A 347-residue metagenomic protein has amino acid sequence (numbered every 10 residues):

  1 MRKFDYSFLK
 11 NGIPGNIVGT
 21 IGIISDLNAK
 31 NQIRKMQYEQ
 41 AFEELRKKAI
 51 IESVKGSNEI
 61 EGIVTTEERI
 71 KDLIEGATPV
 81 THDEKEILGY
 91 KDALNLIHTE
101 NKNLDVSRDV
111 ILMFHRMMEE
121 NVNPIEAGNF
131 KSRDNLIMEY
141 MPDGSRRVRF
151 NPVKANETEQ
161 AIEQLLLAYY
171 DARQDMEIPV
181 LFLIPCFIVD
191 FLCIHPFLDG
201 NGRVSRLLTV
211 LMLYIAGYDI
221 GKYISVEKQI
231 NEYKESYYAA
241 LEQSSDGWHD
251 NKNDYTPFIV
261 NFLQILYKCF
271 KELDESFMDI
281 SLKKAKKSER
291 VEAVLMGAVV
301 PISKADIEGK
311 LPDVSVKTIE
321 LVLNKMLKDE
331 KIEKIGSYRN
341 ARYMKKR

Functional and structural regions predicted by a protein language model:
M1-R347: FIC/Doc superfamily catalytic core
